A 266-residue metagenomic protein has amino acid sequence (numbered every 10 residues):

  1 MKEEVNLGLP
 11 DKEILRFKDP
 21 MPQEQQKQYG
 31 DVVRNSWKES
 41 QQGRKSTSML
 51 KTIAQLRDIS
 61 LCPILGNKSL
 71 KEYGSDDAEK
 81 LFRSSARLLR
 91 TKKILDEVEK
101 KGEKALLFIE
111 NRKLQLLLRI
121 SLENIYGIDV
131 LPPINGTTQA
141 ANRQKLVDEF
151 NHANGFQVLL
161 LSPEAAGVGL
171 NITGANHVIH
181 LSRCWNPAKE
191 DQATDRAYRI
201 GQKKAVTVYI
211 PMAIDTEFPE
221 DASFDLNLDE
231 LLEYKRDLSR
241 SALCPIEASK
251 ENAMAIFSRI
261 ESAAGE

Functional and structural regions predicted by a protein language model:
L7-K27, G43-L159, E164-L170, E247-E266: Conserved Helicase C-terminal RecA-like lobe
K12-I14, G127-V130, T173-H177, D191 (+1 more regions): Short glycine-/polar-rich loops that comprise or flank the Walker A/P-loop and associated switch/sensor motifs
Q26, K38, E123, G127 (+5 more regions): Short amphipathic alpha-helices and their capping/turn residues within compact interaction modules
Q28-V32, S121, L146, G174 (+3 more regions): Alpha-helical scaffold elements adjacent to nucleotide-binding pockets in ATP/GTP-utilizing enzyme cores
S36-R44, L243-C244: Short, polar/flexible loop-turn hinges at active-site or ligand-entry regions and domain interfaces
Q115-R119, L159-N176, H180-S182, N186-K203: SF2 helicase motor core recognition
I134, L181, P211: Catalytic metal- and UDP-sugar-binding loop of GT-A-like glycosyltransferases, i.e., residues flanking the conserved
W185-T194, Y198-E266: A conserved SF2-helicase RecA2
